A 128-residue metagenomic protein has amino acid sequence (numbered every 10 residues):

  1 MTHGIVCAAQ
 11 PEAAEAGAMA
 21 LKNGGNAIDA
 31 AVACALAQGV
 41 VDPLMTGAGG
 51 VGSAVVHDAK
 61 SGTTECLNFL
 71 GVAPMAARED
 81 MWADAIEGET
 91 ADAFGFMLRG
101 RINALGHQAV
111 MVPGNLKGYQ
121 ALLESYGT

Functional and structural regions predicted by a protein language model:
M1-E15, M19, A27-T128: Noncatalytic scaffold domains of N-terminal-nucleophile
